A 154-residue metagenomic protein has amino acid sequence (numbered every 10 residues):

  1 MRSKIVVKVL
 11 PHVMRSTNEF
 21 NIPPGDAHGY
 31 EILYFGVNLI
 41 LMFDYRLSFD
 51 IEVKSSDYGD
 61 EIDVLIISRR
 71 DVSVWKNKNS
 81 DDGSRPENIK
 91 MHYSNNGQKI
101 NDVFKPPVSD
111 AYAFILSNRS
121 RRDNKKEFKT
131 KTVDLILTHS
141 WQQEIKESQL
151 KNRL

Functional and structural regions predicted by a protein language model:
M1-L154: Acidic, Ser/Thr/Pro
